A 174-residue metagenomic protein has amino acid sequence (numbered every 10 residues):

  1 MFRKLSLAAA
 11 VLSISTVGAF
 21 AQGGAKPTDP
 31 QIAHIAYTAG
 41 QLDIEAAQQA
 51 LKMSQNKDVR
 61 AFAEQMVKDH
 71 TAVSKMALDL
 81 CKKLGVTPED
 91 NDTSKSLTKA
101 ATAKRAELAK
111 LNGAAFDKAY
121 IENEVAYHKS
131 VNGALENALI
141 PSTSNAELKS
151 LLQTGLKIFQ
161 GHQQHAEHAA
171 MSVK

Functional and structural regions predicted by a protein language model:
F2-K174: His/Met- and acidic-residue-enriched segments that coordinate or traffic transition-metal cofactors and support
